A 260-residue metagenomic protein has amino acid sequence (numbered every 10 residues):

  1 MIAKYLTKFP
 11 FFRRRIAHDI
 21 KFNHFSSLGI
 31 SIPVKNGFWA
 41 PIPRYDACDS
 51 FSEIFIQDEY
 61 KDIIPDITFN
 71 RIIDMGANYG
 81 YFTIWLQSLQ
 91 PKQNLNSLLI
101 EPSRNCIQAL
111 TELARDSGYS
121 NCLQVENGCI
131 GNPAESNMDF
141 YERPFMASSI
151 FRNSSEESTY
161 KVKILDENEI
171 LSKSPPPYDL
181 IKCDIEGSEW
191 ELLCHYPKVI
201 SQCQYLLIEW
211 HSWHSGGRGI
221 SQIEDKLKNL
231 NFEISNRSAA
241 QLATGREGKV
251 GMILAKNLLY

Functional and structural regions predicted by a protein language model:
M1-Y260: Phosphate/nucleotide-binding beta-alpha loop and adjacent structural elements of enzyme active sites
